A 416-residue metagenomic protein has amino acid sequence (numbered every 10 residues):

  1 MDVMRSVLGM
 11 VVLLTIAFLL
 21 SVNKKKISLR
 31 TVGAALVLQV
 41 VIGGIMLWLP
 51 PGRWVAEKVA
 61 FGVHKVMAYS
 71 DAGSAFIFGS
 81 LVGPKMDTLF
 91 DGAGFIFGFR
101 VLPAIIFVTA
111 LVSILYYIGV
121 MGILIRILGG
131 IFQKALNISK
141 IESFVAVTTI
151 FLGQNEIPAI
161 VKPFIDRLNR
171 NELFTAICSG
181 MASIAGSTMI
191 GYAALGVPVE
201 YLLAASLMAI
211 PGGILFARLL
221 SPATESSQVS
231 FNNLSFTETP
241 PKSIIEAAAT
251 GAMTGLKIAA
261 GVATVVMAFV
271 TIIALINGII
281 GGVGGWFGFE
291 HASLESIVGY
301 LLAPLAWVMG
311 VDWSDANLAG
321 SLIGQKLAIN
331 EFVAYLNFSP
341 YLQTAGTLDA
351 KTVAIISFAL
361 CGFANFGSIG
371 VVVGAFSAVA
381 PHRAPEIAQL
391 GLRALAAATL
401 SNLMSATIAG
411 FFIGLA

Functional and structural regions predicted by a protein language model:
M1-V11, R100, A292-L294, I356-F366: Structural signature of hydrophobic alpha-helical transmembrane segments
M10-L20, A35-L47, I105-I114, S183-G191 (+5 more regions): Hydrophobic core segments of alpha-helical transmembrane domains in multi-pass membrane transport and ion-translocation
I45-L81, S227-S230, I276-L301, S314-L322: Interfacial/capping segments of alpha-helical transmembrane domains
A68-I138: Hydrophobic alpha-helical hairpins/lids featuring a short glycine-rich hinge
R126-I160, S226-A247, L294-V298, K326-L327: Juxtamembrane inter-helical linkers in multi-pass membrane proteins
A135-A193, G320-I408: Alpha-helical membrane segments and immediately flanking helix-loop junctions that form or couple to the substrate/ion
L207-I258: Long, contiguous bundles of hydrophobic transmembrane helices that form the permeation core of multi-pass
M253-T344: Transmembrane helical segments that form the transport core of multi-pass membrane transport proteins
